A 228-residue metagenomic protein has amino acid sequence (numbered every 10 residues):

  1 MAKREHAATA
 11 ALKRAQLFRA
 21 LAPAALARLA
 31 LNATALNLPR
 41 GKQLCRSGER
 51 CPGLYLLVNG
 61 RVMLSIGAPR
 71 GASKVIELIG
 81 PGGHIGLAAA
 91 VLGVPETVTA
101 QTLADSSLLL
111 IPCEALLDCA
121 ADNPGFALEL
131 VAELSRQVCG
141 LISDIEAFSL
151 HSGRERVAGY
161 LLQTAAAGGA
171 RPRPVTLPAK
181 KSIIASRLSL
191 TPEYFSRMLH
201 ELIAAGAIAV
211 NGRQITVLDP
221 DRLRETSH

Functional and structural regions predicted by a protein language model:
M1-P39, H84, A89-V91: Cyclic nucleotide-binding regulatory module and flanking cytosolic helices
L17, K42-A104: Cyclic nucleotide-binding regulatory domains
A20, L78, L110, P178 (+1 more regions): Short aromatic/basic micro-patch
P23, N59, P81-H84, D105 (+5 more regions): ATP/adenylate-binding site constellation spanning eukaryotic-like Ser/Thr protein kinases, ABC-transporter
S65, L87-A88, D118-C119, Y160 (+2 more regions): Residues that scaffold the ATP/ADP-binding catalytic core of kinase and kinase-like folds
E77-C139, S143: Cyclic-nucleotide recognition modules
L103-D105, A121-P192: Polybasic "coupling" helices that flank or enter modular domains
L162-H228: Phosphate-/nucleic-acid-contacting segments
